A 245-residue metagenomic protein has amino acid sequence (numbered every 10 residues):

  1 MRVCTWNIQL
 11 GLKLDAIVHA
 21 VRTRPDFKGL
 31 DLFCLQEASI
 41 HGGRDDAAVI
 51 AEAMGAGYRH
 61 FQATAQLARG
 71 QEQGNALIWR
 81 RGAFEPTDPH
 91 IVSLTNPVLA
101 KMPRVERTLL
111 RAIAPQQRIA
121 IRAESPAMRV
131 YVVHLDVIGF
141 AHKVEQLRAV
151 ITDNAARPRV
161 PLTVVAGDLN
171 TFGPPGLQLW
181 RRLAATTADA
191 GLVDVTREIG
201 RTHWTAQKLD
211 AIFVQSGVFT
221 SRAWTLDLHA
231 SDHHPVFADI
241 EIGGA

Functional and structural regions predicted by a protein language model:
R2-I8, V21-D46, I78, R129-H134 (+5 more regions): Active-site beta-strand/loop signature of hydrolases that rely on acidic residues for catalysis
L10-D15, S39-G43, L67-G70, G139-A141 (+3 more regions): Acidic-and-aromatic substrate-binding clefts and catalytic sites of carbohydrate-active enzymes
L12-I17, G42-D46, I113-Q117, A141-A149 (+2 more regions): Soluble or luminal CAZymes and related metallo-dependent hydrolases
A16-V18, D45-A48, E72-G74, K101 (+3 more regions): Short aromatic-enriched loop/helix-cap "lid" or pocket-rim segments at secondary-structure transitions that line
L32, Q36-A127, L226-D227: Structured beta-strand-rich core segments of catalytic domains in phosphoester-bond hydrolases
V49-G57, D153, R182-T186: Alpha-helical structural signal in soluble globular domains
A83-P89, A141, E145, N154-V164 (+1 more regions): Metal-dependent phosphoester-hydrolase catalytic domains
L109-E124, Y131, D136-F140, V144 (+1 more regions): Internal catalytic-core helix/loop-beta-alpha segment that presents or stabilizes conserved functional determinants
